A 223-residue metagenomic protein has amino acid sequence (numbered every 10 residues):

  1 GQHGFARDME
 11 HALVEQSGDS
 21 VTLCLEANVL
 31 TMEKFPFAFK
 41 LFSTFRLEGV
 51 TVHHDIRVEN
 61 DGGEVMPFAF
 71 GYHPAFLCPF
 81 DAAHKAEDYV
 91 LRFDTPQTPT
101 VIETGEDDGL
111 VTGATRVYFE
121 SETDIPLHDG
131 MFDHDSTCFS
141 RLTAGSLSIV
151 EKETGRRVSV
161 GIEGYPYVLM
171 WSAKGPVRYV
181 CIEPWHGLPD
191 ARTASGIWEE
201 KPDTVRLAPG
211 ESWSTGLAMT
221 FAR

Functional and structural regions predicted by a protein language model:
G1-E15, E120-E200: Acidic/His-leaning functional-site neighborhoods
G1-G49: Extended, loop-rich substrate-binding clefts of extracytoplasmic carbohydrate-active enzymes
P36-K40, L47-H53, G63-V65, H84 (+2 more regions): Coil-to-beta-strand transition motifs
F42-T44, P202-L207: Beta-strand-rich interaction surfaces with strong enrichment in secreted/lumenal proteins
I56, V205-F221: Short Pro-Gly-centered flexible turn/kink motifs
I56-G62, S172: Asparagine-centered strand-capping/turn motif at beta-strand->loop junctions
G62-G63, R223: Short, acidic/polar linear motifs in exposed loop/turn regions
V65, A75-I162: Active-site/ligand-binding surface loops and adjacent short beta/alpha elements that line catalytic pockets across
